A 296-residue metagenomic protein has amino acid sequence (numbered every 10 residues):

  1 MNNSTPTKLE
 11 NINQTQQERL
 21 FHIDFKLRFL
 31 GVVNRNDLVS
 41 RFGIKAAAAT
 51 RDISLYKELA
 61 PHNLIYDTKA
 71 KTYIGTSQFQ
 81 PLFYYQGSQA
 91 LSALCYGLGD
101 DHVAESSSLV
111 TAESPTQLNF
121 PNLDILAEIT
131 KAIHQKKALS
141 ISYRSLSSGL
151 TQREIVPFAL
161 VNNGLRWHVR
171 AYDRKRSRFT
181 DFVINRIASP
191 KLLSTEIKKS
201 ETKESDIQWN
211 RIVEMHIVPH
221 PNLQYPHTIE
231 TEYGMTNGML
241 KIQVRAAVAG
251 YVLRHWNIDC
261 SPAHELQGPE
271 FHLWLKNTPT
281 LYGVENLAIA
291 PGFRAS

Functional and structural regions predicted by a protein language model:
M1-F83, I217, L266-S296: Short, basic/aromatic recognition patches that contact phosphate-bearing ligands
L9-N11, L20-F21, L27-R28, D100-E105 (+2 more regions): Short, flexible segments with low predicted structural confidence
R19, G87-A90, I125, V244-V252: Alpha-helical structural motif
L59, P190, H255-D259: Conserved short hydrophobic interaction patches
G75-R144, H255, P262-L275: Bulky hydrophobic/aromatic content
S107-S108, A112-T231: Core beta-strand-centered patch of the WYL/Sm-like small regulatory domain
N210-S296: Polybasic (Lys/Arg-rich)
